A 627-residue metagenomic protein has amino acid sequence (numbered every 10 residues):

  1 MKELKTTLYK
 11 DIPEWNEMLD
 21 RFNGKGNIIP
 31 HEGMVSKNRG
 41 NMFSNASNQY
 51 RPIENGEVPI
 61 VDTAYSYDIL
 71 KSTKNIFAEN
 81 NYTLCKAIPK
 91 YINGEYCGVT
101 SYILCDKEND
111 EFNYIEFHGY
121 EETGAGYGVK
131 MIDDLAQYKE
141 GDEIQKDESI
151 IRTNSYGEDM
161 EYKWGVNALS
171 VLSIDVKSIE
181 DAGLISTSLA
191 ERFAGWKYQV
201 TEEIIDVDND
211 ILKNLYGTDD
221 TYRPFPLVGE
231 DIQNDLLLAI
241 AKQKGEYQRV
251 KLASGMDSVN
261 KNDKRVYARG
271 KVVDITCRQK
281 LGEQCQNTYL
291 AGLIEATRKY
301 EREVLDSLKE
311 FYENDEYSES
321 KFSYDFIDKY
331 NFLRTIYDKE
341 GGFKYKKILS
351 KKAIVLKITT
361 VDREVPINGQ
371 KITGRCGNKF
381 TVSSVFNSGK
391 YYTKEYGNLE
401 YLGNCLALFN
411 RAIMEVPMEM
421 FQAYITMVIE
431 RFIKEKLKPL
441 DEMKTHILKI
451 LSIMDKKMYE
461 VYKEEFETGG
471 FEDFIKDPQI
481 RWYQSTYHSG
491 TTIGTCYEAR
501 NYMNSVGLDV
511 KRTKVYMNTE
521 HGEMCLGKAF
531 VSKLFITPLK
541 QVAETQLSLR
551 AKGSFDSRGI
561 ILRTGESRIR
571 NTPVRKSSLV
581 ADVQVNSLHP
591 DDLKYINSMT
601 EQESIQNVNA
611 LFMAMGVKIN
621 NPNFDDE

Functional and structural regions predicted by a protein language model:
M1-E627: Long insertion/accessory domains within large nucleic-acid-processing enzymes
